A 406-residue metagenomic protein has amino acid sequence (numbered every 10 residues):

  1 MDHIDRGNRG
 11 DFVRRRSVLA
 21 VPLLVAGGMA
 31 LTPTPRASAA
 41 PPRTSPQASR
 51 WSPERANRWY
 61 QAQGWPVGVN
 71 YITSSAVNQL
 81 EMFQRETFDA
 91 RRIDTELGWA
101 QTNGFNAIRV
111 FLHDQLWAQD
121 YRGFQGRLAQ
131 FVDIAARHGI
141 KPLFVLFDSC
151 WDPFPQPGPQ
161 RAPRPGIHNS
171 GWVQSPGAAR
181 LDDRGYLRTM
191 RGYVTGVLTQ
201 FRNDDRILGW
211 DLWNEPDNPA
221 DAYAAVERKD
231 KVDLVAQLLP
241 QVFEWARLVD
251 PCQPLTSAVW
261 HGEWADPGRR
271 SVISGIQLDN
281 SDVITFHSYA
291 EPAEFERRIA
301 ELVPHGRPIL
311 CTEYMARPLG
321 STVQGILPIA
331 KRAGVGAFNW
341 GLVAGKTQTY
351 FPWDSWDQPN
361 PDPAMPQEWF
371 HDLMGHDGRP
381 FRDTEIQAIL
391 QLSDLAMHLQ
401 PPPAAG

Functional and structural regions predicted by a protein language model:
M1-V13, P22-G27: N-terminal secretory signal peptides
G10-D11, T32-S49: C-terminal segment of N-terminal export signals and the immediately downstream linker at the start of the mature
V18-P35: Sec-dependent N-terminal signal peptides of Gram-negative exported proteins
A48-S281, H305, Y314, P318 (+5 more regions): Active-site mouth of glycoside hydrolases
A265-R269, H287-E294: A general structural motif
F295-L302, T322-I329: A short acidic, amphipathic alpha-helical/loop segment
W340-G406: Aromatic-rich peripheral "rim/lid" segments of glycoside hydrolase catalytic domains that contact and position glycan
